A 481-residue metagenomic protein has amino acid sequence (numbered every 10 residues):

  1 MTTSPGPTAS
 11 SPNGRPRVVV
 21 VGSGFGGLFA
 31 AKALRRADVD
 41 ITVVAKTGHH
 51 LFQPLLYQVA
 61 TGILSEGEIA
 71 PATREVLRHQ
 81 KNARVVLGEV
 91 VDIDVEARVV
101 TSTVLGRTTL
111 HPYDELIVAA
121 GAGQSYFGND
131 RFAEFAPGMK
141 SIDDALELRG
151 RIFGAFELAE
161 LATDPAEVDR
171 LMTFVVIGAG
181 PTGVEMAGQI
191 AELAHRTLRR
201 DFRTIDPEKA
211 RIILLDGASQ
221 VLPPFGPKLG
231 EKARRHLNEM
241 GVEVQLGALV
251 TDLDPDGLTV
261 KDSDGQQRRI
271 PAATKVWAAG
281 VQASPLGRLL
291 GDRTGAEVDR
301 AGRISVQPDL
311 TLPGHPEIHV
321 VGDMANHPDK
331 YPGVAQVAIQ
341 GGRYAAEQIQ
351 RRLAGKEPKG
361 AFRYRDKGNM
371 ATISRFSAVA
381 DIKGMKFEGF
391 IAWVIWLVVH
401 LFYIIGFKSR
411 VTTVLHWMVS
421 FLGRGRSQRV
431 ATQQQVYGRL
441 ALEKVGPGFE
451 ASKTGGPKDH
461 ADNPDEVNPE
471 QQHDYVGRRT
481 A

Functional and structural regions predicted by a protein language model:
T2-G6, R15, V337, G341 (+1 more regions): C-terminal, flexible cofactor-proximal segment of oxidoreductases
T2-L87, V91-D92, F174, P181-F225 (+2 more regions): Beta1-alpha1 glycine-rich phosphate/pyrophosphate-binding loop at the start of Rossmann-like nucleotide-binding domains
T2-R15, A83-V175, L193, G265 (+1 more regions): FAD-binding core/adjacent interface of flavoenzyme oxidoreductases
S4, Q80-V99, A191-P308, G314 (+1 more regions): A Rossmann-like FAD-binding core segment of flavoenzymes
P5, E134-D164, G257, R268-Q340 (+1 more regions): FAD-site-proximal beta/loop scaffold in flavoenzymes
V19-V21, H111-G121, V250, I270-G280 (+1 more regions): Short hydrophobic core segments
G121-Q124, A187, V281-A283: Short glycine-rich anion-binding loops that position phosphate/pyrophosphate groups of nucleotides and phosphorylated
